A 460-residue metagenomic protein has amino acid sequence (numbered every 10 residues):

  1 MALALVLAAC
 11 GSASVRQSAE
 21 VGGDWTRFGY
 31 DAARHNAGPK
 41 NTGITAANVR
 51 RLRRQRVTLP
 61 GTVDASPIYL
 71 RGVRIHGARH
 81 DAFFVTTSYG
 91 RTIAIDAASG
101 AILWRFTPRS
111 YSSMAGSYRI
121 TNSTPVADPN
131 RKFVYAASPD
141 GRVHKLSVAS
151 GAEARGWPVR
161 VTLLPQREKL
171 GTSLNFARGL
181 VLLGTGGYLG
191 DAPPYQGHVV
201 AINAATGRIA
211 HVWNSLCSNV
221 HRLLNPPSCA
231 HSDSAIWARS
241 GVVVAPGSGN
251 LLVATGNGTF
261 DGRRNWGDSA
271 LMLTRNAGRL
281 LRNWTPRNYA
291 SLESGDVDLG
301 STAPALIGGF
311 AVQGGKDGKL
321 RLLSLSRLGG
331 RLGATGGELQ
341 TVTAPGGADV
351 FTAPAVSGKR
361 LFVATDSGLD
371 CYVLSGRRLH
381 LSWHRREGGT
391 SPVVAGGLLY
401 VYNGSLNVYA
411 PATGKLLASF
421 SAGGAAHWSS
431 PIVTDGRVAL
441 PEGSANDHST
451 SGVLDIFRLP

Functional and structural regions predicted by a protein language model:
M1-A9: Bacterial N-terminal signal peptides
G11-A13: Bacterial signal peptide processing site
S18, N41-T62, R74-R79, G90-Y118 (+7 more regions): Extracytoplasmic/lumenal domain signature
A19-N41: Predominantly extracellular/luminal regions of secreted and cell-surface proteins, especially disulfide-bonded
D31-G38, L70, T86, A94: Extended, small/polar residue-biased N-terminal targeting/export presequences and adjacent propeptide/linker tracts
A65, R71, F83-F84: General structural concept
N122-T124: A eukaryotic "domain-to-IDR transition" signal
